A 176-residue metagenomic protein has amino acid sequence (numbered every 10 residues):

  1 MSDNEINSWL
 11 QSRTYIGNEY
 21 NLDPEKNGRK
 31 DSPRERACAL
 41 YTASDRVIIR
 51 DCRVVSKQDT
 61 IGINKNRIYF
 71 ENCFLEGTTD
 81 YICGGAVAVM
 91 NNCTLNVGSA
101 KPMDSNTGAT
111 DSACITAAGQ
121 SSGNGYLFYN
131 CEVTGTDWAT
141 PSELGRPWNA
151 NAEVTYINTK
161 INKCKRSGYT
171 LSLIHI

Functional and structural regions predicted by a protein language model:
M1-I174: Sequence-level preference for short, compositionally simple segments enriched in small aliphatic or small polar residues
